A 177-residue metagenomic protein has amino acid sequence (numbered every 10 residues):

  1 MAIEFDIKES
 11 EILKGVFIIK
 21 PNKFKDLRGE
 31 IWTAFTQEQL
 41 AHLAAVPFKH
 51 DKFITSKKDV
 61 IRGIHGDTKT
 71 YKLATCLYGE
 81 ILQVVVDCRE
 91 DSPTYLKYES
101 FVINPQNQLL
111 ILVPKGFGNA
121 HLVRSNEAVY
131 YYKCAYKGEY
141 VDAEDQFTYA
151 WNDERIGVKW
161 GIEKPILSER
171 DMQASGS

Functional and structural regions predicted by a protein language model:
M1-Q106, E127, C134-S177: Non-catalytic, conserved peripheral segments adjacent to functional cores
I103-N126: Conserved metal-binding segment of the jelly-roll/cupin
